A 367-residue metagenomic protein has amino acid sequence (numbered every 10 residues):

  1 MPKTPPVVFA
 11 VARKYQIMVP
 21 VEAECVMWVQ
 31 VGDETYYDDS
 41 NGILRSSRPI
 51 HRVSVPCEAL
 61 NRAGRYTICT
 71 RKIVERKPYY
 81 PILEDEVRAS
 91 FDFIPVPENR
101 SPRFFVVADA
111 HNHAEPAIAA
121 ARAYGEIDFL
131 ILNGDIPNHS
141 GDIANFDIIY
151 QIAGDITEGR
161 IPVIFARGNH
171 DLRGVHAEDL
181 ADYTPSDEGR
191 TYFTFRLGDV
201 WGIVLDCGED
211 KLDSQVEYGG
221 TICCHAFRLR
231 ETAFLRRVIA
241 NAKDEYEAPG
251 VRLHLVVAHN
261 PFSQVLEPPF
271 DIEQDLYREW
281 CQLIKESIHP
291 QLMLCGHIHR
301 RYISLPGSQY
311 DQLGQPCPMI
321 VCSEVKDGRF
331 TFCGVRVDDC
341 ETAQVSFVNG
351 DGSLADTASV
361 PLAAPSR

Functional and structural regions predicted by a protein language model:
M1-F105, V251, T342-R367: Acidic, histidine-bearing metal-coordination/catalytic regions of metal-dependent phosphoesterases
G42-I43, K77, R103-P116, P137-A144 (+2 more regions): Acidic/histidine-rich helix-loop elements that form or flank divalent-metal/phosphate-binding sites at the catalytic
R71-A89, D147-E245, E279-W280, P290 (+2 more regions): Extended active-site neighborhood of metal-dependent phosphoesterases/phosphodiesterases
P81-N133, N138: An acidic-aromatic substrate-binding cleft motif
I94-V107, H111, E231, L235-V238 (+1 more regions): Mobile, glycine- and charge-enriched loop segments and immediately flanking short secondary-structure elements within
F105-D109, F129-D135, I161-N169, L255-H259 (+2 more regions): Active-site neighborhood of phospho(di)ester-bond hydrolases with catalytic His/Asp-centered motifs
C224, K243-Q291: Active-site-proximal segments of metal-dependent phosphoesterases and phosphodiesterases across multiple
L276, K285, P306-D311, Q344-V345: Membrane-proximal bilayer-interacting regions
